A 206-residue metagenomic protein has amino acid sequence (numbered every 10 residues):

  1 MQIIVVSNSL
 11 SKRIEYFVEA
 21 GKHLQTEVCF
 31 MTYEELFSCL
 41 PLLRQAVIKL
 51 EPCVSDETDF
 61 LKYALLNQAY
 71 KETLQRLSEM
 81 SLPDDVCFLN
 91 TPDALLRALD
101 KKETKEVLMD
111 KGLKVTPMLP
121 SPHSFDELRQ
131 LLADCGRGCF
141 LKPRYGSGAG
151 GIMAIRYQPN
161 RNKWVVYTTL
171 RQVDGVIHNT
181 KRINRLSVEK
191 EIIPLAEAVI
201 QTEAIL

Functional and structural regions predicted by a protein language model:
M1-I4: Extreme N-terminal starter segment of soluble prokaryotic enzymes
V6-S7, G136: A general, composition-driven signal for non-globular sequence regions
N8-P122, D126, Q130: Conserved N-proximal alpha/beta basic substrate-recognition cap immediately N-terminal to, or forming the N-lobe
C135-L206: Phosphate-binding site of ATP-dependent enzymes
